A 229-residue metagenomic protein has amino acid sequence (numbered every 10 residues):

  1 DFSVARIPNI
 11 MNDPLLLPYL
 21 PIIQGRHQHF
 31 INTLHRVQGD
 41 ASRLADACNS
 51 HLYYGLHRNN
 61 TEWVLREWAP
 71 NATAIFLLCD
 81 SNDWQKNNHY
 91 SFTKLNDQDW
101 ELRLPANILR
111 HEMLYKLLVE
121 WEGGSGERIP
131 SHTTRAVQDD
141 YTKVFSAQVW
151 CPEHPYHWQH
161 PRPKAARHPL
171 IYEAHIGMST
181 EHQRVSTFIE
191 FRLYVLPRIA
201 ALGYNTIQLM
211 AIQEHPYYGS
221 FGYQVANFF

Functional and structural regions predicted by a protein language model:
F2-V64, Q85, S91-E173, M178-Q183 (+1 more regions): The feature marks proteins involved in alpha-glucan
W68-I75: Short proline/glycine-enriched turn/loop motifs at strand-loop junctions of beta-rich domains
P70, D80-N82, E122, I212-E214: An acidic- and aromatic-residue-enriched active-site/binding cleft used to recognize and process polar
I75-L77, Y115: Short beta-strand elements bearing conserved aromatic residues within extracellular beta-rich modules
L78, G177, M210: Conserved residues at the C-terminal ends of beta-strands
Q159-R162, L193-G203: Short amphipathic alpha-helices and their capping/turn segments at secondary-structure boundaries
S186, R198-F229: Aromatic-lined carbohydrate-binding/catalytic grooves of carbohydrate-active enzymes
